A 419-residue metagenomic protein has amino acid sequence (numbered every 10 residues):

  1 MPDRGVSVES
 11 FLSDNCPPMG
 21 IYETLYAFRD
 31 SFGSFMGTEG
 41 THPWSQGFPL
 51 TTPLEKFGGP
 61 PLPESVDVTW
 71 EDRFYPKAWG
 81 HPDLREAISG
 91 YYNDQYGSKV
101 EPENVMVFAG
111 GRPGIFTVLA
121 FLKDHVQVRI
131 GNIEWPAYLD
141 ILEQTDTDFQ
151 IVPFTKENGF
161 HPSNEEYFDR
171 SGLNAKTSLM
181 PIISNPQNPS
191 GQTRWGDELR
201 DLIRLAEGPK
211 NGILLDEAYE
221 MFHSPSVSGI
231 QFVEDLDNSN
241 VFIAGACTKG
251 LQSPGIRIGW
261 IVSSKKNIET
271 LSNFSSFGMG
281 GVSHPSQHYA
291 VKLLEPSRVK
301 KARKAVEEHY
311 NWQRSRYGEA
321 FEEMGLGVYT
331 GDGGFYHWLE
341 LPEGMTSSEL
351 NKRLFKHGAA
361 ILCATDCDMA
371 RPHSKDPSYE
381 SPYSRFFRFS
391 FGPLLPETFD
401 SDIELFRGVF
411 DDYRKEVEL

Functional and structural regions predicted by a protein language model:
R4-A109, L294-P296, D412-L419: N-terminal small-domain helix-loop-helix segment of the aminotransferase-like
P43, E134, V291, E307-G318 (+2 more regions): Conserved glycine-rich beta-strand-loop-beta hairpin in the small C-terminal domain of fold type I
W44-G47, I88, V105, V128 (+9 more regions): Generic structural signal for small/hydrophobic residues in well-ordered secondary structure, especially within
T51-T52, Y310-N311, G325-G358, D366: Conserved PLP-binding catalytic core of the aspartate aminotransferase-like
V68-P209, E220-L236, F242, E397 (+3 more regions): Conserved core of the PLP fold type I
R85-A87, E234-E308, S315, E319 (+2 more regions): Conserved core segment of the aminotransferase class I/II
S263, W338-M345, I361-V409: Conserved PLP-binding active-site segment of the aspartate aminotransferase-like
